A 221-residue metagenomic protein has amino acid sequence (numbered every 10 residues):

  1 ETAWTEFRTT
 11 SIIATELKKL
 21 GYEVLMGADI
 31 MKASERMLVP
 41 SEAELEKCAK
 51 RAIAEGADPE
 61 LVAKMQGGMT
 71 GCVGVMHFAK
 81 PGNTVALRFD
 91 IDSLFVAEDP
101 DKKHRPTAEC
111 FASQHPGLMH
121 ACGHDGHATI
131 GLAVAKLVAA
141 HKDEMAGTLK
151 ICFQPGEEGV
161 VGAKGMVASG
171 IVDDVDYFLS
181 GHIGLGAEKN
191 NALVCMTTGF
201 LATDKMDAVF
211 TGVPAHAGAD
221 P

Functional and structural regions predicted by a protein language model:
E1-M119, T129, A133, E144-M145: Acidic/His- and Gly-rich active-site-bordering loop/insert found across diverse amide/peptide-bond hydrolases
C72, L94, F111-M119, D125-G126 (+2 more regions): Histidine/acidic-residue-rich, glycine-tolerant segments that coordinate divalent metal ions
